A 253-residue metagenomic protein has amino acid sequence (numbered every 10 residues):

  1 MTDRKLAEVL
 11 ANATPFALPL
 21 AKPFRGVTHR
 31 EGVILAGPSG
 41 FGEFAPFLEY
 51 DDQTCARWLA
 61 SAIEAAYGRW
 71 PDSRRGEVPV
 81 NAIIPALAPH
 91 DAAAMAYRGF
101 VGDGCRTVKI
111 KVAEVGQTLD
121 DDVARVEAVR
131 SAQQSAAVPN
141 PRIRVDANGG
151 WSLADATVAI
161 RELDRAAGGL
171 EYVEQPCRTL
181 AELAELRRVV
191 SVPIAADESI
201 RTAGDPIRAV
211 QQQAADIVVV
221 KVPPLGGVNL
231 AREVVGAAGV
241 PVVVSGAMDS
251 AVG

Functional and structural regions predicted by a protein language model:
T2-T157, R161-A166: N-terminal capping/lid subdomain adjacent to the active-site entrance of alpha/beta enzymes
V112-G253: Catalytic core of soluble alpha/beta enzymes
